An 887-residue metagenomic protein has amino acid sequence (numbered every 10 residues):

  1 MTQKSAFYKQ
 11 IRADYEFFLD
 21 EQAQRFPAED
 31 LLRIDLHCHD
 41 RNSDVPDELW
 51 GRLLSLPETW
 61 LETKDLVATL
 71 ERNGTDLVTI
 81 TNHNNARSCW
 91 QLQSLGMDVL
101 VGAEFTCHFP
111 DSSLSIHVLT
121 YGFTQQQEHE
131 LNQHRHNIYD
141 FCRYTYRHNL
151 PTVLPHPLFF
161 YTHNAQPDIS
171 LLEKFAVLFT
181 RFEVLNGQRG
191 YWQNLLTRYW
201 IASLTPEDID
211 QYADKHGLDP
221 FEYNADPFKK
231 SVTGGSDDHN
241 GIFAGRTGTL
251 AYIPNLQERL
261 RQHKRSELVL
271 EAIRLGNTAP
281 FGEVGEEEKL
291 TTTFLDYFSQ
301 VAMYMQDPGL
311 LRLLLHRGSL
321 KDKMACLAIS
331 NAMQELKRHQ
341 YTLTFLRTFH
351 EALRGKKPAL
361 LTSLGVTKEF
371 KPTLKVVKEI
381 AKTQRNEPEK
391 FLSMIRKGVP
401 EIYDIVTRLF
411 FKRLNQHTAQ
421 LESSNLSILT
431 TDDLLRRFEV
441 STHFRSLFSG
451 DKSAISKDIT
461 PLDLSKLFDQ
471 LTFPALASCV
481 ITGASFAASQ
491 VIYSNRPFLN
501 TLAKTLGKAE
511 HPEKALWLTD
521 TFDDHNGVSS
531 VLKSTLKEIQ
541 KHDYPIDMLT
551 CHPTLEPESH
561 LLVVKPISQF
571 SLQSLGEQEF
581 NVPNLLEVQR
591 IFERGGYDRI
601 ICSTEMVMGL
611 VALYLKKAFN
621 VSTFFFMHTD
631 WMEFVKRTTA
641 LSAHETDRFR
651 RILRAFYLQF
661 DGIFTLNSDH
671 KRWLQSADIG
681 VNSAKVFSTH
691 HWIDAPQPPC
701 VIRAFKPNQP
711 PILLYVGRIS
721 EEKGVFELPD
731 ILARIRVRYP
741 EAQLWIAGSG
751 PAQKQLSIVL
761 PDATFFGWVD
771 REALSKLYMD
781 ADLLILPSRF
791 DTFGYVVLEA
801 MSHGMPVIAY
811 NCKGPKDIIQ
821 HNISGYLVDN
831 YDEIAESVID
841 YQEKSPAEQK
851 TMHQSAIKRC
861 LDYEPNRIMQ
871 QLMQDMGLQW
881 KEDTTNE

Functional and structural regions predicted by a protein language model:
M1-S113, K230, I242, G355 (+1 more regions): An N-terminally biased module of ancient metal coordination in phosphate/nucleic-acid-related enzymes
A6-R25, D30-P57, Q125-L250: Domain-core and long-helix interface of multi-subunit machines
W517, A704-A733: Conserved donor-binding/catalytic core segment of Leloir-type glycosyltransferases
D669, W692: Carbohydrate-associated surface elements
V769, K776-A781: Short alpha-helical donor nucleotide-sugar binding micro-motif in glycosyltransferases
R789: Aromatic "clamp/platform" in nucleotide-sugar-dependent glycosyltransferases that forms part of the donor/acceptor
P806-A809: Short hydrophobic beta-strand element within catalytic cores of glycosyltransferases and related nucleotide-activated
H821-N822, Y826-D832, D840-P846: Conserved acidic donor-binding segment of nucleotide-sugar-dependent glycosyltransferases
